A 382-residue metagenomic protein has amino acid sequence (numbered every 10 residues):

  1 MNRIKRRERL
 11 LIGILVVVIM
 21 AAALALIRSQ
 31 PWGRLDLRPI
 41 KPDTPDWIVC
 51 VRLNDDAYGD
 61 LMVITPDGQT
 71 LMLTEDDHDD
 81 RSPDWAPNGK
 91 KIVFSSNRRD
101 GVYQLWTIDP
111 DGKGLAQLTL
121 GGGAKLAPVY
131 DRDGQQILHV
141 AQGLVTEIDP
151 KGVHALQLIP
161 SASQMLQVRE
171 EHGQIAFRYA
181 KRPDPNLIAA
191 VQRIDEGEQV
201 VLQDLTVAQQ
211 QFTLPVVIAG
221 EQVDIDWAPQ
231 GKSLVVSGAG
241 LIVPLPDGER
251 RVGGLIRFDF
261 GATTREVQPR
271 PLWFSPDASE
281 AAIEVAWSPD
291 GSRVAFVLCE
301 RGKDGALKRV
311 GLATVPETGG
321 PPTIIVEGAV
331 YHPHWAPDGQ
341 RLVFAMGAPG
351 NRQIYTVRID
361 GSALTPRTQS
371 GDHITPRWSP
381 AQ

Functional and structural regions predicted by a protein language model:
M1-R7: Short, Lys/Arg-rich N-terminal segment immediately upstream of the first membrane anchor
R7-Q382: Sequence signature of WD/YWTD-type beta-propeller architectures
